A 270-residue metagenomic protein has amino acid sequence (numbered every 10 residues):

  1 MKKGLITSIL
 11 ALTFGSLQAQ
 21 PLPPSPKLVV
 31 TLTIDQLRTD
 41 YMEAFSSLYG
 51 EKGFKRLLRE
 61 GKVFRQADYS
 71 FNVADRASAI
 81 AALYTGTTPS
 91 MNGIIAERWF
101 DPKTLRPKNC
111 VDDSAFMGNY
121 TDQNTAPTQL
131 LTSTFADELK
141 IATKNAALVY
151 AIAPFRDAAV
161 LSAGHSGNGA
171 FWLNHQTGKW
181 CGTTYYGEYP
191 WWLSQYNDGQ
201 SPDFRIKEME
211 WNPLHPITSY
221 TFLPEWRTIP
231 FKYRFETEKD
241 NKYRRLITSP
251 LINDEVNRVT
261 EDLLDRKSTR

Functional and structural regions predicted by a protein language model:
M1-P24: Bacterial Sec-dependent N-terminal signal peptides
Q20-P26, N257, D262: Membrane/wall-proximal cationic-aromatic binding patches
L22, V29, I34, M42-Y49 (+3 more regions): Extracytoplasmic/periplasmic, Sec-exported soluble proteins
P26-R38, L57, L83, L139 (+2 more regions): Beta-strand elements within well-structured catalytic alpha/beta cores of enzymes that handle phosphate/sulfate esters
Q36, N92-I95: Beta-strand-rich, non-transmembrane domain signature
T39-E43, R76, A159-A163: Extracytoplasmic/secreted cell-surface and envelope-processing proteins
M42-M91, L148-I152: Short, structured active-site-proximal loop/turn typified by the sulfatase FGly-forming signature C/S-X-P-X-R
T88, A96-R270: His/Asp/Glu-rich, glycine-adjacent segments that coordinate divalent cations and/or stabilize oxyanion chemistry on
